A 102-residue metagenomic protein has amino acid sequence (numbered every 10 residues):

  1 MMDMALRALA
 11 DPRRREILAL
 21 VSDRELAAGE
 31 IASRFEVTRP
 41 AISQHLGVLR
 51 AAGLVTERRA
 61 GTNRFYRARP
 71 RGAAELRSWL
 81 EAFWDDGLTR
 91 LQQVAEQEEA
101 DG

Functional and structural regions predicted by a protein language model:
M1, A73-G102: Amphipathic alpha-helical dimerization/coiled-coil segments that flank or bridge DNA-binding/regulatory modules
M2-T38, N63-A74: N-terminal helix-turn-helix DNA-binding core of bacterial DNA-binding proteins
A19, R50, Q92: A cross-family signal for key residues in well-ordered alpha-helices that form functional helical elements
S33, Q44, R50-A51: Alpha-helical residues within the helix-turn-helix
A41: Residues in the helix-turn-helix
R50-G61, R67: Beta-hairpin "wing" of winged helix-turn-helix
